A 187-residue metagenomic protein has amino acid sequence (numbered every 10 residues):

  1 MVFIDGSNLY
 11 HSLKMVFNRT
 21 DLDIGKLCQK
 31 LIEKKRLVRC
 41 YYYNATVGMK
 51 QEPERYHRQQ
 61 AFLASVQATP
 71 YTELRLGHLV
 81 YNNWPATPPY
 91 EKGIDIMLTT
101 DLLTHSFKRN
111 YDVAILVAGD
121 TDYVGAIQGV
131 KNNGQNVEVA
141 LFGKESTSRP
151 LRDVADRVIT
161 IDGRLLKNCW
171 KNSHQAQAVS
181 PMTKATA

Functional and structural regions predicted by a protein language model:
M1-Y90, N136, F142: Domain-level signal for Mg2+-assisted phosphodiester chemistry and nucleotide/NA-binding surfaces in nucleic-acid
A64-A187: Nuclease catalytic cores that cleave nucleic-acid phosphodiester bonds, predominantly acidic two-metal-ion
